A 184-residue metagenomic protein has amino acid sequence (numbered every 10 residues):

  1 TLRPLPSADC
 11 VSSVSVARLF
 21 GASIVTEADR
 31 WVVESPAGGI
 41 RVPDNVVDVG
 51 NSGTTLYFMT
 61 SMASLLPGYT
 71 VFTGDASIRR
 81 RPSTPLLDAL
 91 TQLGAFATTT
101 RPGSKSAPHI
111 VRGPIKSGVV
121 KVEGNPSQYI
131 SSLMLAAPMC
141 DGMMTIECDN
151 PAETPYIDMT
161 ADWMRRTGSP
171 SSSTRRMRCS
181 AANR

Functional and structural regions predicted by a protein language model:
T1-R184: Structural preference for solvent-exposed beta-strand-turn elements and adjacent flexible terminal/loop segments within
